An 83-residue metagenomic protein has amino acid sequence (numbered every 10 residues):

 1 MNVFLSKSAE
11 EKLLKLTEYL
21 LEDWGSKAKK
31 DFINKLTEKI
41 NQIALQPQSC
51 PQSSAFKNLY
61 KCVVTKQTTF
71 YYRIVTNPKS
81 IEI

Functional and structural regions predicted by a protein language model:
N2-L59: Basic, Lys/Arg-enriched alpha-helical interface segments
T37, Q48-I83: Basic/aromatic recognition patch in beta-strand/loop cores that engages polyanionic ligands
